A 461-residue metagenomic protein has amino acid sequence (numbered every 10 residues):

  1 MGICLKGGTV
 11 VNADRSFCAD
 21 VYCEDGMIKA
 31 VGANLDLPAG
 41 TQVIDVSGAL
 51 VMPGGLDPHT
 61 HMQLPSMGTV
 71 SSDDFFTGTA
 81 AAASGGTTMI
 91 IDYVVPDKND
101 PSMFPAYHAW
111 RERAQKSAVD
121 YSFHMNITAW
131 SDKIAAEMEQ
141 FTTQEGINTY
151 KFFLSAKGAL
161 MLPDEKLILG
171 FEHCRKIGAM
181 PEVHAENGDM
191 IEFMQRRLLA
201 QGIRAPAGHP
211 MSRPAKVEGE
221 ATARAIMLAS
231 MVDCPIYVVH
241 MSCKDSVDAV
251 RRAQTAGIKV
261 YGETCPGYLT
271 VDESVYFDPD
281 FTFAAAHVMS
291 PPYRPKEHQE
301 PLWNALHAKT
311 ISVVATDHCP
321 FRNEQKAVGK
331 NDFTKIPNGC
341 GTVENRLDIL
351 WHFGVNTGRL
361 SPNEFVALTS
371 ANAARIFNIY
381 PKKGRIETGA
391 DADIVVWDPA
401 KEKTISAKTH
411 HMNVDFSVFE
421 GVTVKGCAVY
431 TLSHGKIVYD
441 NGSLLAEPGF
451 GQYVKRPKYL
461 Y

Functional and structural regions predicted by a protein language model:
M1-C4, T9-P53: Histidine-rich, glycine-flanked metal-binding segment
G8, G26, G48, H59 (+15 more regions): Divalent metal-coordination and catalytic microenvironments
S47-K116: Metal-associated gating/positioning segment near the N- to mid-region
E112-I127: A glycine-rich helix N-cap at a beta->alpha junction
T128-D132: Active-site beta->alpha loop and helix N-cap motifs at the rims of alpha/beta catalytic domains
K133-V314: Histidine/acidic residue-rich metal-binding segments in metalloenzymes
R204-P235, A286-H287, A308-V314, P320-P399: His/Asp/Glu-enriched, well-ordered alpha-helical/loop segment that forms or immediately abuts the divalent-metal
V328-D332, T388-V454: C-terminal cap of metal-dependent C-N hydrolases
